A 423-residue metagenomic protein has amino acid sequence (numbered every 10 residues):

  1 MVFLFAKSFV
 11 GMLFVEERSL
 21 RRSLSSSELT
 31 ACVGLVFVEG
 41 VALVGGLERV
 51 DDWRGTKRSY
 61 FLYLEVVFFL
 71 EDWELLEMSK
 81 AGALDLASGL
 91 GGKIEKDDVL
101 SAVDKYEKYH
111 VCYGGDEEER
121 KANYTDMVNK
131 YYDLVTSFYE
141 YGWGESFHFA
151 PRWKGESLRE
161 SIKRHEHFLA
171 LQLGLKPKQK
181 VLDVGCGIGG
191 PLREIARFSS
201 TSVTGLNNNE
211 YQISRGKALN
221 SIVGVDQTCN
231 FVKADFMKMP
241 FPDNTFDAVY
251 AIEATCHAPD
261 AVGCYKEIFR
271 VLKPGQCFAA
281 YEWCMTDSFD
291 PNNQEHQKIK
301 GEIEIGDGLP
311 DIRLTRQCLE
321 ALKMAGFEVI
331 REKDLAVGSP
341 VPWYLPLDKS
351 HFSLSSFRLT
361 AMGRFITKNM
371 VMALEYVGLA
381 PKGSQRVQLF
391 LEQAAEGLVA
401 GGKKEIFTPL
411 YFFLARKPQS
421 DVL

Functional and structural regions predicted by a protein language model:
L76-Y141: N-terminal auxiliary segments of SAM/dcSAM-dependent transferases
E145-S146, P151-Q179: Conserved alpha-helix/loop element of class I SAM-dependent methyltransferases that forms part of the SAM/SAH-binding
K180-L182, L192-K238: Class I SAM-dependent methyltransferase SAM/SAH-binding core
G185-G189: Class I SAM-dependent methyltransferase "Motif I" SAM/SAH-binding loop
M237-A248: A short acidic, Gly/Pro-enriched loop at the edge of an enzyme's catalytic core that lines a small-molecule cofactor
D247-D260: A short SAM/SAH-binding and catalytic strip from SAM-dependent methyltransferases
V262-C277: A short glycine-rich, Lys/Arg-flanked "PGG" loop and its adjoining helix->strand segment in the class I
P291-L410, R416-V422: Substrate-binding/catalytic lobe of Class I Rossmann-like enzymes that use SAM or dcSAM, i.e., the mid-to-C-terminal
